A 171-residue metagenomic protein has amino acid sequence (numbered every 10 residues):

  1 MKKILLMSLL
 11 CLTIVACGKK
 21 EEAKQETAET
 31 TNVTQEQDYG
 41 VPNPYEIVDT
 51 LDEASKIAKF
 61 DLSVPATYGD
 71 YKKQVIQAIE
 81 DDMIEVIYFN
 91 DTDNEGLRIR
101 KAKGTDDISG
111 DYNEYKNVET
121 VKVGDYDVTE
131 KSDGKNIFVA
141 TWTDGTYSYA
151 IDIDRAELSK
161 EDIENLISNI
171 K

Functional and structural regions predicted by a protein language model:
M1-V15: Sec-dependent bacterial lipoprotein signal peptides
L6, A16-Q77, G110: N-terminal, intrinsically disordered, polar/charged segments of Gram-positive cell-envelope systems that serve as
D82-D107: A short acidic-to-branched-hydrophobic micro-motif
V86-Y88, E130, I137-T143: Short, surface-exposed beta-strand/loop micro-motifs that present aromatic residues
N90, K103, G134, D144 (+1 more regions): A mature extracytoplasmic/lumenal domain signature
E95-G96, V128-T129, Y149: Short, isolated positions in well-ordered beta-strands
A102-F138: Short Gly/Thr-rich strand-loop-strand
D152-K171: Surface-exposed amphipathic alpha-helical segments
